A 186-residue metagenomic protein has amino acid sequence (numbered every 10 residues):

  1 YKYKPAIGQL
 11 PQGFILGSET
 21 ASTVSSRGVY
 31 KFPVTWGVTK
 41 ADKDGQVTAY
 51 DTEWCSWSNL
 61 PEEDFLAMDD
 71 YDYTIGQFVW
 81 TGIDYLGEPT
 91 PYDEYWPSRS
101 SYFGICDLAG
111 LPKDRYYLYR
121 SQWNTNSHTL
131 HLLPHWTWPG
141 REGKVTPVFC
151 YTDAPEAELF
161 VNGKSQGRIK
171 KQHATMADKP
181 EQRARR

Functional and structural regions predicted by a protein language model:
Y1-R186: Extended substrate-binding grooves/exosites of carbohydrate-active enzymes
